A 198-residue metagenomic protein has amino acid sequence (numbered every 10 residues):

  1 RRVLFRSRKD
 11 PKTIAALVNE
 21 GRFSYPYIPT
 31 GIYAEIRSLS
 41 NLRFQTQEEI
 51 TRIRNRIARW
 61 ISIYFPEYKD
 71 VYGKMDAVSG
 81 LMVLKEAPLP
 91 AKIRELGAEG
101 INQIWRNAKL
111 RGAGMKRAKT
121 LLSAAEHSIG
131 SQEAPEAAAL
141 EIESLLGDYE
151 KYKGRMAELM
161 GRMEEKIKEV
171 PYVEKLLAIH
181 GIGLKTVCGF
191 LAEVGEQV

Functional and structural regions predicted by a protein language model:
R1-V198: A detector of single, family-specific signature residues that are central to catalytic or substrate-handling motifs
